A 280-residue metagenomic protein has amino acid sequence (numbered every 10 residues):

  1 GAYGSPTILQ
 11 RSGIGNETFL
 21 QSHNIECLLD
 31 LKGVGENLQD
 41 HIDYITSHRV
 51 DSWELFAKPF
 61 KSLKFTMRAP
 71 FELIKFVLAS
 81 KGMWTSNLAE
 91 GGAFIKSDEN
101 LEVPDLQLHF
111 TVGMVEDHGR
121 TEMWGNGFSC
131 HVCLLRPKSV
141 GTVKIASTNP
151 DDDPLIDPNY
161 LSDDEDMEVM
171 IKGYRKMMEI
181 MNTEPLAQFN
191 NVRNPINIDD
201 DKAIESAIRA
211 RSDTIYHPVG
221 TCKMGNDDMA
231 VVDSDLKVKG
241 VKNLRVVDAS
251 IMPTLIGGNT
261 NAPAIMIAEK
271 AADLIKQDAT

Functional and structural regions predicted by a protein language model:
G1-V77, M83: Glycine-rich loop(s) and the adjacent beta-strand/alpha-helix scaffold that form part
T46, D51-E54, M67, F71-P263 (+1 more regions): FAD-dependent oxidoreductase catalytic-site/capping-region signature
